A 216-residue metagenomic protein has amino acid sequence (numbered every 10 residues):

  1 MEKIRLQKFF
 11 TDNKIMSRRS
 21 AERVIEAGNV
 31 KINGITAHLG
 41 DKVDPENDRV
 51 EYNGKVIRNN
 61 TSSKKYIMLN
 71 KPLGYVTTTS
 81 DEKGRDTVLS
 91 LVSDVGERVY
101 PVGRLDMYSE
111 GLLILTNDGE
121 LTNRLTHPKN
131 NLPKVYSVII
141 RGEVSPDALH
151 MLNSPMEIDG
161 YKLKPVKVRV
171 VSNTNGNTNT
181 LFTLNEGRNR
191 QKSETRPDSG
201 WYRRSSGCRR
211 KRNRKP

Functional and structural regions predicted by a protein language model:
M1-P216: Basic, flexible Lys/Arg- and Gly-enriched helix-loop patches that mediate nucleic-acid binding at interfaces with rRNA
